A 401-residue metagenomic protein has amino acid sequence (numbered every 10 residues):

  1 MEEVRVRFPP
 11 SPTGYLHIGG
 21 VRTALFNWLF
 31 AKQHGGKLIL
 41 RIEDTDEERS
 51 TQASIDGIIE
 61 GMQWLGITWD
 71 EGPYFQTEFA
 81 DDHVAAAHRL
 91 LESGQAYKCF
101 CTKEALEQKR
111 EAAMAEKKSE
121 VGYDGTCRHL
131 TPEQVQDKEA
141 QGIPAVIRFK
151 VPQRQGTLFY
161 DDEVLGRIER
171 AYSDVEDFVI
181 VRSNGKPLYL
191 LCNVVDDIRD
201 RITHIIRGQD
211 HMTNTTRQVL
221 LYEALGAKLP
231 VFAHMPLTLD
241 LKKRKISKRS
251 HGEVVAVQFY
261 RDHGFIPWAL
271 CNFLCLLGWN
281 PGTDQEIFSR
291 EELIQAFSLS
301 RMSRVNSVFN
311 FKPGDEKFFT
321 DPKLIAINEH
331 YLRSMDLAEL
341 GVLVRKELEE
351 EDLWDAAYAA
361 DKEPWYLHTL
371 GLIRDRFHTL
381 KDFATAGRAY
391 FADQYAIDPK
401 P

Functional and structural regions predicted by a protein language model:
M1-E116, T213-A227, A269: N-terminal Rossmann-like or analogous alpha/beta NTP/dinucleotide-binding catalytic cores that position adenine
F8-P12, I42-D44, V195, R199 (+3 more regions): Short, histidine-centered active-site or binding-site loop motifs used for metal coordination, general acid-base
T13, G20-V21, E47, F79 (+13 more regions): Short capping/connector residues at structural and topological boundaries
S50, F75-F79, Q95-K98, K150 (+7 more regions): Catalytic cores of large soluble enzymes that bind and process phosphate-bearing ligands
I55, A80, V84, K103-L106 (+16 more regions): Alpha-helix initiation and N-capping motif
V84, S93-Q95, R128, P152 (+1 more regions): Residue patterns forming the tRNA-binding/recognition surfaces of aminoacyl-tRNA synthetases and related DALR
K98, T102-H234, L239-R249, A256-V257: Active-site cores that bind ATP or allylic diphosphates and position pyrophosphate for catalysis
G226-I397: Catalytic adenosine-cofactor/nucleotide-binding cores of aminoacyl-tRNA synthetases and other
